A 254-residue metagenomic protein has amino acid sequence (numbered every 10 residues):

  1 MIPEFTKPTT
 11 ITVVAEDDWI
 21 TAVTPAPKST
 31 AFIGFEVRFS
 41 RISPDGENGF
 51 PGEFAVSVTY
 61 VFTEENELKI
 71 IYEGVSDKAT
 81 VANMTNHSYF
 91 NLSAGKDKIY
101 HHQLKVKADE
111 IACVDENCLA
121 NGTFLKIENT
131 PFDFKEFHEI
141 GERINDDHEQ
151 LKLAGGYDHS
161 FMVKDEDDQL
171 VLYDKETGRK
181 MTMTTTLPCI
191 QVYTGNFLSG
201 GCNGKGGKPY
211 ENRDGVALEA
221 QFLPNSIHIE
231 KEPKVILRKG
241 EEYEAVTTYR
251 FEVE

Functional and structural regions predicted by a protein language model:
M1, V13-A15, I33, G155: Exposed, low-complexity/repetitive linear segments and helix-based recognition motifs, biased toward charged/polar
M1-P3, T10, R38, N225: A generic structural signal for ordered alpha-helices
P3-P8, V13-D18, A22-P27: Short amphipathic, helix-prone segments within low-complexity/disordered or flexible regions
A31-E254: An exposed, glycine/acidic-rich loop-and-rim segment of catalytic or binding clefts
